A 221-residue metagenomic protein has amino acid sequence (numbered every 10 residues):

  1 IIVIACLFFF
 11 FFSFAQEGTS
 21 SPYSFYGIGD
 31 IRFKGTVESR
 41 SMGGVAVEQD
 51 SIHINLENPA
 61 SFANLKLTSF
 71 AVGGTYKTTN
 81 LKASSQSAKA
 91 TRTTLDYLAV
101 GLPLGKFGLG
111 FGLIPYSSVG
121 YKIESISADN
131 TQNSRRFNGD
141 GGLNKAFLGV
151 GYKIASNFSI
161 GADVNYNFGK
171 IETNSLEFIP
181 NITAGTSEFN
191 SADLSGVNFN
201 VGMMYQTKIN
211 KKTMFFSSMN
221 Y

Functional and structural regions predicted by a protein language model:
I1-S20: Bacterial Sec-dependent N-terminal signal peptides
Q16-Y221: Subset of outer-membrane beta-barrel
